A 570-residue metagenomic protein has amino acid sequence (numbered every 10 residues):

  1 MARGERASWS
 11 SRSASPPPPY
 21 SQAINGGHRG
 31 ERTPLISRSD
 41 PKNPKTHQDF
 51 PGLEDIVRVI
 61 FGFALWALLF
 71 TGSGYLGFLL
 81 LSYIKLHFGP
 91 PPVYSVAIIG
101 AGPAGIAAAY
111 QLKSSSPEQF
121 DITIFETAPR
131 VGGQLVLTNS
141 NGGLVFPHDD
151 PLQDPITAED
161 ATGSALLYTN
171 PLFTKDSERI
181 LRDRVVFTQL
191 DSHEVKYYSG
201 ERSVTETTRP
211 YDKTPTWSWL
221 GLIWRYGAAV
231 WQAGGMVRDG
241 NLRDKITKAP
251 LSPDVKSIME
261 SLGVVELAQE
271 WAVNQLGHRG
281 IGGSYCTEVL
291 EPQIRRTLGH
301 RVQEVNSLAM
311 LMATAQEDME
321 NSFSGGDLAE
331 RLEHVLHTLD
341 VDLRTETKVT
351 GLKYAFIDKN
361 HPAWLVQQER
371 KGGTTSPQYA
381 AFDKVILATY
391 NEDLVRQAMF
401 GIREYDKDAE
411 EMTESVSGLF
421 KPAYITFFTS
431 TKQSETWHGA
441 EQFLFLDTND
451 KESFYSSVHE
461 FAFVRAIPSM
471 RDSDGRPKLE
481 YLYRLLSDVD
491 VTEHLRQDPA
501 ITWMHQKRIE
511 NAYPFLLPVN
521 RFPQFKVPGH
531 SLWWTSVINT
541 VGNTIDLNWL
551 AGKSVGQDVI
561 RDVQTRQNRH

Functional and structural regions predicted by a protein language model:
M1-I56, L190: Short, low-complexity, Lys/Arg-enriched N-terminal segments of secretory-pathway carbohydrate enzymes
R58-K85: Terminal signal-anchor or tail-anchor transmembrane helices that tether membrane-associated enzymes to cellular
Y83, S457-H570: Conserved flavin/dinucleotide-binding core of flavoenzymes
P91-I124: N-terminal Rossmann-like FAD-binding beta1-loop-alpha1 element of flavoenzymes
K113-N141: Glycine-rich FAD pyrophosphate-binding loop
S115, T350-A355, N360-Q497: Mid-domain catalytic core of redox enzymes that form a hydrophobic substrate pocket/lid adjacent to a catalytic redox
G142-K245: Dinucleotide-binding Rossmann-like beta1-alpha1 core, especially the glycine-rich loop that anchors the ADP
G235-P362: Active-site/ligand-binding neighborhood in enzyme catalytic cores
